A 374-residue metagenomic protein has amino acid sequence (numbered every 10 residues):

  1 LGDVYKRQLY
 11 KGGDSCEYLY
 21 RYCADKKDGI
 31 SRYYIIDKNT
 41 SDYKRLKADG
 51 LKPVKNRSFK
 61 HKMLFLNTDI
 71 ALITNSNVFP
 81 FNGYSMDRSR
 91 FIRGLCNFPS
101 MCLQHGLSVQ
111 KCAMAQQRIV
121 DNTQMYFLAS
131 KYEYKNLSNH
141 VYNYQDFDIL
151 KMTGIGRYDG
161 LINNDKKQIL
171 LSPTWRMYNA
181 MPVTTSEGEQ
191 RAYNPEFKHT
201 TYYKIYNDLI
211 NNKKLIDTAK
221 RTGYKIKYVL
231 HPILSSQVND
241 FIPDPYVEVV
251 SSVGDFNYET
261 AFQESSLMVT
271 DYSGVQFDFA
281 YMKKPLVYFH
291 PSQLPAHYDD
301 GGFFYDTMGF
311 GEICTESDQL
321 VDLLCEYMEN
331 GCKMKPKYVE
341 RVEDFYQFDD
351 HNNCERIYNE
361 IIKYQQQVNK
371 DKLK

Functional and structural regions predicted by a protein language model:
L1-Y5: Short, small-residue-biased leader/transition segments that mark boundaries at the very start of proteins
K6-G160: Active-site and donor-binding regions of nucleotide-sugar-utilizing enzymes
G13-Y20, A24, G156-I242, C314 (+2 more regions): Conserved catalytic-core segment of nucleotide-activated headgroup transferases in glycan assembly
V54-M63, P232-F277: Donor nucleotide-activated moiety binding/catalytic core segment of transferases that use nucleotide-activated donors
Y84-H105, E187-F197, K284-P295: A short, gly/pro- and small-residue-rich
C112-H199, Y224, E329, K333-V339 (+1 more regions): A nucleotide-sugar donor-handling region in carbohydrate enzymes
D240-P245, Y272-Y346: Catalytic binding pocket for nucleotide-activated donors in carbohydrate/polymer assembly enzymes
D349-K374: C-terminal alpha-helical cap of glycosyltransferases
